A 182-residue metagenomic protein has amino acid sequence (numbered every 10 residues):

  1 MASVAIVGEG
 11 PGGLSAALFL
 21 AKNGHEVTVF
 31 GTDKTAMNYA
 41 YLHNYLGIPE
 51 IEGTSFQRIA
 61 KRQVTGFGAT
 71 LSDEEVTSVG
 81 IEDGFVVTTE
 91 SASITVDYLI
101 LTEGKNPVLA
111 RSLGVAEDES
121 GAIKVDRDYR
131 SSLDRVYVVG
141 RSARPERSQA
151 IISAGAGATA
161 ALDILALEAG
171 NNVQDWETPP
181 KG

Functional and structural regions predicted by a protein language model:
V4-S55: Beta1-alpha1 glycine-rich phosphate/pyrophosphate-binding loop at the start of Rossmann-like nucleotide-binding domains
A5-V7, I94-K105: Short hydrophobic core segments
G53-L71: Helical element adjacent to the flavin cofactor pocket in flavoenzyme catalytic cores
S72-G84: A conserved short coil-to-beta-strand element within the FAD-binding core of flavoproteins
T89-A92: Glycine-centered tight beta-turn/hairpin loop motif at sheet-sheet or coil-to-beta transitions
K105-P145: FAD-site-proximal beta/loop scaffold in flavoenzymes
V139-G182: A conserved FAD-binding loop/helix module that cradles the flavin
